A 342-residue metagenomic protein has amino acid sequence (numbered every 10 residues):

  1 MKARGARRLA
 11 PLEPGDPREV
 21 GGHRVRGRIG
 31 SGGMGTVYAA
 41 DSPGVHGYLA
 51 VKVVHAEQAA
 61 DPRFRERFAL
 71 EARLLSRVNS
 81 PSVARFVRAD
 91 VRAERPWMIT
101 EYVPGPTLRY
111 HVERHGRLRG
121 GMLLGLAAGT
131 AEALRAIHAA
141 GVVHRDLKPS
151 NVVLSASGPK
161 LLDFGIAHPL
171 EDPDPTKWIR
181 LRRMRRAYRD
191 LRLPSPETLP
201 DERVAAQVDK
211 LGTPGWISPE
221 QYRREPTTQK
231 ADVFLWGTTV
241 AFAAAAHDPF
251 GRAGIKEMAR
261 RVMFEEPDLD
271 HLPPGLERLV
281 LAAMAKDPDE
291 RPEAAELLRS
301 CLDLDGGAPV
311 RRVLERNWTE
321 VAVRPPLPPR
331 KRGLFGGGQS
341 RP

Functional and structural regions predicted by a protein language model:
R26-G32, V37: Protein kinase glycine-rich loop
H55-R77: AlphaC helix of the eukaryotic protein kinase fold
A89: Activation-segment/catalytic-loop signature of the eukaryotic protein kinase fold
A93-T107, H111: Conserved short submotifs of the Hanks-type protein kinase catalytic core that shape the nucleotide-binding pocket
L126-A127: Activation segment signature within eukaryotic-like protein kinase domains
T130-V142: Protein kinase catalytic-loop region centered on the HRD/HxD motif
G307-P342: Regulatory extensions appended to serine/threonine kinase catalytic cores
